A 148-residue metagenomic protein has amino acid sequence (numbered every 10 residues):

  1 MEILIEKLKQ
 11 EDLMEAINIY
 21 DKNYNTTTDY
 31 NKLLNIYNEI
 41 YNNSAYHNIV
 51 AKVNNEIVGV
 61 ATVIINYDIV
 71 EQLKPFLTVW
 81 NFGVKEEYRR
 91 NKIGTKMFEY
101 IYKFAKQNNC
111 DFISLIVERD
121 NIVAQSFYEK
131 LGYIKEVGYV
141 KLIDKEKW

Functional and structural regions predicted by a protein language model:
M1-A16: A short beta-loop-alpha structural element at the N-terminal edge of CoA-dependent acyl/N-acetyltransferase catalytic
I3, E56-V60, L77: Glycine-rich phosphate/pyrophosphate-binding loop shared by adenosine-nucleotide-utilizing enzymes
I17-N31, I69: Helix-loop element at the rim of GNAT/NAT acetyltransferase active sites that forms part of the acceptor-substrate
I40-V50, T78: A short helix-loop-beta-strand connector motif used in the catalytic cores of GNAT acetyltransferases and, in some
V50, E56-I65, G83: Conserved beta-strand in the GNAT
N81, R90-K103, K130: Conserved acetyl-CoA-binding loop-helix of GNAT-fold acetyltransferases
T95, R119-V137, K141: Conserved active-site alpha-helix within GNAT-family acetyltransferase domains
F98, A105-I116: Conserved GNAT acetyl-CoA-binding A-motif
